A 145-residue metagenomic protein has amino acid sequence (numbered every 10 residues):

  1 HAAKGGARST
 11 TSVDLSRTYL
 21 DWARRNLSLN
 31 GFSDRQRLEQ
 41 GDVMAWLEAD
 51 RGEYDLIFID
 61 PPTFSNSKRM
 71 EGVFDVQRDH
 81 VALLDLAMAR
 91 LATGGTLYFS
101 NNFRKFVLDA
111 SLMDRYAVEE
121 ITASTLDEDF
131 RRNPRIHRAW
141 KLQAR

Functional and structural regions predicted by a protein language model:
H1-A7: Conserved SAM-binding loop of SAM-dependent methyltransferases across substrates and taxa, primarily the Class I
A7, A92-G95: A short helix->loop->beta-strand "cap" motif at the edges of active sites that frequently abuts
S9-D14: Conserved SAM-binding motif I beta-strand of class I
L15-F58: S-adenosyl-L-methionine
P62, K68, S100-R104: Short strand-turn motif at the edge of the Rossmann-like AdoMet-binding core
S67-V76: Glycine/threonine-rich flexible loop motifs
Q77-T93: A short glycine-rich, Lys/Arg-flanked "PGG" loop and its adjoining helix->strand segment in the class I
G95-R145: C-terminal catalytic and target-recognition region of SAM-dependent MTase-like enzymes, primarily methyltransferases
